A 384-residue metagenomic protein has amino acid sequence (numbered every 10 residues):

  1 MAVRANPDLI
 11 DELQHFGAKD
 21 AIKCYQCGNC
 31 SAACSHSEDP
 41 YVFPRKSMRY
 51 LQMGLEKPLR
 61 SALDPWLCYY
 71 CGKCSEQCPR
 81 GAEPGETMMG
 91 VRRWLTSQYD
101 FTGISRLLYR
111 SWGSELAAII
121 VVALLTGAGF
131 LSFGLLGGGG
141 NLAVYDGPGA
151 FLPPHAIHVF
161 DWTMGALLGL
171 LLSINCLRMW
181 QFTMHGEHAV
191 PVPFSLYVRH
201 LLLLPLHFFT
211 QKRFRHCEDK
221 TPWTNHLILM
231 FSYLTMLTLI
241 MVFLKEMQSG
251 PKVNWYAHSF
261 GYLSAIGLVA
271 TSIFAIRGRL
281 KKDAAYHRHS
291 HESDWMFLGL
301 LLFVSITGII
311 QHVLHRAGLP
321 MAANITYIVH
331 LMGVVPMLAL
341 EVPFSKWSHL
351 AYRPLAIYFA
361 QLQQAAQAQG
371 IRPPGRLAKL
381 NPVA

Functional and structural regions predicted by a protein language model:
M1-P65, L350, Y358, Q364-A365 (+1 more regions): Ferredoxin-type iron-sulfur electron-transfer modules and their immediate structural context
Q14-D20, S61, P153-A156, F214-T224 (+4 more regions): Membrane-interfacial loop-to-transmembrane-helix junctions in polytopic alpha-helical membrane proteins
A21, E38, M48-K245, S249 (+1 more regions): Iron-sulfur-cluster electron-transfer modules
K23-Q26, R60-L63, L67-Y70, Y262-A265 (+2 more regions): Secondary-structure capping and boundary motifs in well-ordered enzyme cores
N29, A33, K73, Q77 (+1 more regions): Hydrophobic alpha-helical transmembrane segments of multi-pass small-molecule transporters/permeases
P40-P44, P84-M88, M184-H188, F194-Y197 (+2 more regions): Juxtamembrane/interfacial segments flanking transmembrane helices
A117-L131, H158-R178, R199, L203 (+4 more regions): Hydrophobic cores of alpha-helical transmembrane segments in multi-pass integral membrane proteins
S264, A365-A384: Charge-dense polyanion-binding interfaces
